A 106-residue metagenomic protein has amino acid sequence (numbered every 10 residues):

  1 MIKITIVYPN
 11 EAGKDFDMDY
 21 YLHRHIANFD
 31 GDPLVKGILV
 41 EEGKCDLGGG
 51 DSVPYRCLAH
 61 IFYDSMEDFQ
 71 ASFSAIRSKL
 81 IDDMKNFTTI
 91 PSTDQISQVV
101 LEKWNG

Functional and structural regions predicted by a protein language model:
M1-G106: Macromolecular interaction modules
